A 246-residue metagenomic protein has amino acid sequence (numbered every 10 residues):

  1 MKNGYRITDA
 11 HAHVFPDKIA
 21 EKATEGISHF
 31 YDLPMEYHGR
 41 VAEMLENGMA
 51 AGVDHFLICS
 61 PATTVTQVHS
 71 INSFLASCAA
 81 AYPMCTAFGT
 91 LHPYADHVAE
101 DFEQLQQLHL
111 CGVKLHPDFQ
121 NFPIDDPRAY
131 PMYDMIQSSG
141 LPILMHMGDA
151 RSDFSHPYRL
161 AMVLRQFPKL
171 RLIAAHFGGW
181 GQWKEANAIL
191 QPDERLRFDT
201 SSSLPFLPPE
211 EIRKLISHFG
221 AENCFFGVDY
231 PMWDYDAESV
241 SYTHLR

Functional and structural regions predicted by a protein language model:
M1-T66: An N-terminally biased module of ancient metal coordination in phosphate/nucleic-acid-related enzymes
F15-K18, T63-T66, P93-H97, Q120 (+4 more regions): Active-site environment of divalent metal-dependent phosphoester hydrolases
A23-D32, P168, Q191-D193, V240-S241: Short glycine/proline- and charge-enriched loop/turn segments that cap or connect secondary-structure elements
V41-L45, N72-A76, F102, Y133 (+3 more regions): Generic structural signal for well-ordered alpha-helices, preferentially at hydrophobic/aromatic core positions
D54-H55, T63-L144, D149-R151, P192-E194 (+1 more regions): Active-site gating/metal-coordination segments in enzymes
C59, H116, G227: Conserved residues at the C-terminal ends of beta-strands
C111-G112, D125-F226: Catalytic pocket-lining loop regions of alpha/beta-barrel enzymes, especially the amidohydrolase/enolase/GH5 lineages
T243-R246: Conserved small/polar residues in nucleotide/adenosyl-binding loops
